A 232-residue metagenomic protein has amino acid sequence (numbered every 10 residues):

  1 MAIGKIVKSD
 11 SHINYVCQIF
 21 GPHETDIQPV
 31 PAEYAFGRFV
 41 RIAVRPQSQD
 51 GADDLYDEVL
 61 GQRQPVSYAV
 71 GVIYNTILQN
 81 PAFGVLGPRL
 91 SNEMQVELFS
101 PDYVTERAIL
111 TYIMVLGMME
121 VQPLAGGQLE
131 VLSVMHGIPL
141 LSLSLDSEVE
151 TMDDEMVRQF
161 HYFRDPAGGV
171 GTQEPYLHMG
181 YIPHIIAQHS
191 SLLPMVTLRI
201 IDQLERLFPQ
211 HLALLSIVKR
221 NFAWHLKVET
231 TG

Functional and structural regions predicted by a protein language model:
M1-C17: Short beta-strand/loop turn elements enriched in aromatics
I3-V7, R38, D50-L78: Short beta-strand-centered aromatic/proline hotspots
N14-I19, Q79-V96: Short, solvent-exposed secondary-structure boundary/capping segments
Y15-V30: Short alpha-helix capping/helix-loop boundary micro-motifs
P31-A35: Short, well-ordered loop/turn sites that connect or cap secondary structure elements
D102-G232: Charge/polar-rich, low-complexity and marginally structured segments
